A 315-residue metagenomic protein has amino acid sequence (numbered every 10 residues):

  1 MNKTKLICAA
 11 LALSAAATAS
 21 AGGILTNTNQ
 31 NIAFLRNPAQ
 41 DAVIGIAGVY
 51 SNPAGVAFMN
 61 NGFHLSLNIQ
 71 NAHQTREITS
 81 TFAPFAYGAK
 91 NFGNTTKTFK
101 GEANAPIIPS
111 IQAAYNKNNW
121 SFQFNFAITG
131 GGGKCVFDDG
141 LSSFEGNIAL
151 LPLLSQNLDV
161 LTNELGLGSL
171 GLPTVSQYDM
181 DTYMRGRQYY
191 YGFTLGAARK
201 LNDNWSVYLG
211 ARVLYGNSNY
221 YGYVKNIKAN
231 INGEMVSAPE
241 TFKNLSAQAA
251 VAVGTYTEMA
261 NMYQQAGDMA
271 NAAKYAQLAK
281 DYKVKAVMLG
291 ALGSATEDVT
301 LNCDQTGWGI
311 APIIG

Functional and structural regions predicted by a protein language model:
M1-I7: Bacterial N-terminal signal peptides that target proteins for export
C8, A17-G131: N-terminal, post-signal peptide beta-strand-biased segments of exported outer-membrane/organellar beta-barrel and other
G22-I44, I108-S110, N116-G315: Outer-membrane beta-barrel porins/channels
